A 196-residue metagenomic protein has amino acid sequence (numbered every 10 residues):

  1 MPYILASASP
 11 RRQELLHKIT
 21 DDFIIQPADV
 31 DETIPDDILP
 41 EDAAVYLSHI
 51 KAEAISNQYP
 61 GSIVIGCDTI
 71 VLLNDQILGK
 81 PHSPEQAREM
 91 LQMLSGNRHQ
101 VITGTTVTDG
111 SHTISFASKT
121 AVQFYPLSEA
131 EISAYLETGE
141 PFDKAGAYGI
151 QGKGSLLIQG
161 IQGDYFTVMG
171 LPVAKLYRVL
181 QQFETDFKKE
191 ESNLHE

Functional and structural regions predicted by a protein language model:
M1-D21: N-terminal beta1-alpha1 ligand-phosphate binding loop
Y3-I4, L39-E196: Anionic-ligand binding patches
A8, A28, G110: Cofactor-binding loop segments of dinucleotide-utilizing enzymes, especially the Rossmann-like FAD- and NAD(P)+-binding
P10, V30, V173: Short, glycine/serine-rich, charged loops/turns that create anion-binding and catalytic segments at active sites
Q13, D31, A52: Generic structural marker for isolated residues within well-ordered, non-membrane alpha-helices of soluble domains
E14-K18, P35-D36, N57-Q58: Short loop/helix-cap segments at secondary-structure boundaries that form the rim of catalytic
F23-I24, K188: A local structural micro-motif
I24-T33: A short beta-strand-loop structural module common to alpha/beta enzyme folds
